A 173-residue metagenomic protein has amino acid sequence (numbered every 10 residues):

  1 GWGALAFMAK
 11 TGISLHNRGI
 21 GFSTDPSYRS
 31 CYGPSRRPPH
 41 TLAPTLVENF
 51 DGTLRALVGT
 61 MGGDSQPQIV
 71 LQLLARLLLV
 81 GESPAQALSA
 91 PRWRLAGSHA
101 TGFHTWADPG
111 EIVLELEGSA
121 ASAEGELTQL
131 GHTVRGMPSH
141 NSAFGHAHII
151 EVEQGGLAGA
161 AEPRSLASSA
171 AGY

Functional and structural regions predicted by a protein language model:
G1-P138: Proteins synthesized as precursors that undergo proteolytic processing into mature forms
A121-Y173: In a subset of proteins, long, contiguous C-terminal domains/tails are tracked
